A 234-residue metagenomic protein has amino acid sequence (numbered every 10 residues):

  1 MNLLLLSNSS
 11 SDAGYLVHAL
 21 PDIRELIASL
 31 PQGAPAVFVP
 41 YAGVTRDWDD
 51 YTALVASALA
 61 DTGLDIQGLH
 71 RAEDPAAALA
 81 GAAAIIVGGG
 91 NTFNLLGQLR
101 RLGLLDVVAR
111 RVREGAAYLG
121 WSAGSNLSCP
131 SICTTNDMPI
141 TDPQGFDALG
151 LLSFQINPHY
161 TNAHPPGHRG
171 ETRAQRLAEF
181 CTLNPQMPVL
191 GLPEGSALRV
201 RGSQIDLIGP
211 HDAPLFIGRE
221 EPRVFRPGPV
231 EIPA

Functional and structural regions predicted by a protein language model:
M1-Q32, G43-A53, T134, M138-A234: C-terminal and late-domain segments of enzyme folds
L5, V37, A84-G88, L119-G120 (+1 more regions): Structural motif
P40-T45, E73-D74: Short connector loops at secondary-structure junctions
T45, T92-F93, S125-S128, A197-R199: Short, active-site-adjacent cap segments at secondary-structure transitions
A53-D65: Short helix-loop-beta junction
L64-A117: Flexible gly/pro-rich beta->alpha loop and the following alpha-helix that scaffold active-site loops
N94-Q98, L102-G167: Class I SAM-dependent methyltransferase SAM-binding "motif I" and its flanking Rossmann-like core
